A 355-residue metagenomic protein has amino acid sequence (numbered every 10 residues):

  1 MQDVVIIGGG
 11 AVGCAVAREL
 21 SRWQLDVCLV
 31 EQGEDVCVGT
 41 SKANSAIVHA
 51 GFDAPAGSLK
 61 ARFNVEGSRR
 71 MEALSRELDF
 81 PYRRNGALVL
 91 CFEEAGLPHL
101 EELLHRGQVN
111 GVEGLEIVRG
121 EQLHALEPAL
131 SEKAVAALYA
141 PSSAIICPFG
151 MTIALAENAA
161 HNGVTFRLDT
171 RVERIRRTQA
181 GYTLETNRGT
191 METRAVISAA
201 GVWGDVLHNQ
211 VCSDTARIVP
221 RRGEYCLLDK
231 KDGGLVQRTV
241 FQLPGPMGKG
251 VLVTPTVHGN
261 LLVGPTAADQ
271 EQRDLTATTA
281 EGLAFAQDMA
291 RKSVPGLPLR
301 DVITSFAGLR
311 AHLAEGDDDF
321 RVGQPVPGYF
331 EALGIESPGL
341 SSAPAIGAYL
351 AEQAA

Functional and structural regions predicted by a protein language model:
M1-V12: Beta1/beta-strand and adjacent pyrophosphate-binding region of the FAD-binding site in flavoprotein oxidoreductases
G10-A11, Q179, S337: Residue-level detector of alpha-helix initiation sites
A15, I175-A180, L184-T279, D288 (+1 more regions): Flavin-dependent oxidoreductases
S21-K42: Glycine-rich FAD pyrophosphate-binding loop
A46-L126, V135, G250-V251: Dinucleotide-binding Rossmann-like beta1-alpha1 core, especially the glycine-rich loop that anchors the ADP
A56, R62-V65, L90-H99, L138-E157 (+3 more regions): Short beta-strand to alpha-helix junction loop
L138-A195, P344: Helical element adjacent to the flavin cofactor pocket in flavoenzyme catalytic cores
V257-H258, D274-A355: C-terminal catalytic lobe of FAD-dependent flavoproteins
